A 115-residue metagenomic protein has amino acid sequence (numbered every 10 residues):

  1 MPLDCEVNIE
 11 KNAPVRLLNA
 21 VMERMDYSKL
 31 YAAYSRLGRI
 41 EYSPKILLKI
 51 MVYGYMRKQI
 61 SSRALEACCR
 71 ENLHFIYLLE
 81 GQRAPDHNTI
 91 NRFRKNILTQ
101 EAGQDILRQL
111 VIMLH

Functional and structural regions predicted by a protein language model:
M1-E23: Charged, often Cys/His-bearing segments associated with DNA-binding zinc-finger transcription factors
E10, P14, G38-I46, S61 (+2 more regions): Secondary-structure capping and boundary motifs in well-ordered enzyme cores
N19-S28, K58: Function-dense linear segments that define catalytic or interfacial modules in macromolecule-processing proteins
Y27-R39: Short, Lys/Arg-enriched N-terminal segment that forms or immediately precedes the first helix of a structured domain
I50-Q59: Alpha-helical support elements that line or immediately flank enzyme active sites and cofactor-binding pockets
A64-Y77: DNA-recognition alpha helix
E80-H115: Active-site- or DNA-interface-adjacent structural scaffold in DNA-acting proteins
